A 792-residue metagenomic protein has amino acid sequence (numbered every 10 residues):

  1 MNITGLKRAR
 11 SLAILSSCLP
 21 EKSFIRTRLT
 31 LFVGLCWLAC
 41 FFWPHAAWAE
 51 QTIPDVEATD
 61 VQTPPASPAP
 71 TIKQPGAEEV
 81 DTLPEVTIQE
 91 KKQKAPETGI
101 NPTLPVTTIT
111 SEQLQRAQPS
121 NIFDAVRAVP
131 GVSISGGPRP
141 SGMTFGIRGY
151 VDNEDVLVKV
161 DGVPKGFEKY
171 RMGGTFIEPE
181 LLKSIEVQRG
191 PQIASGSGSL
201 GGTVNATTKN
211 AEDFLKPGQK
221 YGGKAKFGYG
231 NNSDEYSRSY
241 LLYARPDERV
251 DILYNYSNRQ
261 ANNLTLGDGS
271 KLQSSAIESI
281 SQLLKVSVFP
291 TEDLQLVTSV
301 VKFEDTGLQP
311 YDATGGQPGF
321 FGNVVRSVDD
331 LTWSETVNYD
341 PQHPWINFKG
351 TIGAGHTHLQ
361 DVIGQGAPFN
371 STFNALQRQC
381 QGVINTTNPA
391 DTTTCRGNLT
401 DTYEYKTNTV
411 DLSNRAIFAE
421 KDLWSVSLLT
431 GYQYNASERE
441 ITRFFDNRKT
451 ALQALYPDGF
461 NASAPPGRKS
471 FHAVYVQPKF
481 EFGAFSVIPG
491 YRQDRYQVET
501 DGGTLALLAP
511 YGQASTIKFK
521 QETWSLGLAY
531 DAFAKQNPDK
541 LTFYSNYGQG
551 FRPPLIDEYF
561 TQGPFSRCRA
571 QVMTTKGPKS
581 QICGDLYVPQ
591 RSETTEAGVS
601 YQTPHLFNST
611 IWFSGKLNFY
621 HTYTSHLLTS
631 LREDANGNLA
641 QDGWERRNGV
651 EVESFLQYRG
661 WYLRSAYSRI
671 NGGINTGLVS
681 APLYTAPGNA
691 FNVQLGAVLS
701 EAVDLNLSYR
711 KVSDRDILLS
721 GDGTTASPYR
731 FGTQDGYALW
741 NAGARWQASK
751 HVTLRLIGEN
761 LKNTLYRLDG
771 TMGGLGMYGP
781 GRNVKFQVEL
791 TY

Functional and structural regions predicted by a protein language model:
T59-K216, D234, G315: Acidic, small-polar-rich N-terminal luminal/periplasmic segments of exported/outer-membrane proteins
F167, L181-S184, I193-D268, S275-Q282: Outer-membrane beta-barrel translocator/receptor signature
G223, F227, V250, N347-Q365 (+7 more regions): Membrane-embedded beta-barrel scaffold of Gram-negative outer-membrane proteins
Y229-Q260, S270-G307, S327-Y339, N414 (+2 more regions): Transmembrane beta-barrel wall of Gram-negative outer-membrane proteins
Q273-S275, D293-P344, H356-T372, L399-T407: Flexible loop and strand-edge segments within Gram-negative outer membrane beta-barrel domains
E304-Q317, A451-Q453, R495-L507, T516 (+6 more regions): Surface-exposed extracellular loop regions of Gram-negative outer-membrane beta-barrel proteins, predominantly
D422, L428, E481-V487, R495-Y496 (+4 more regions): Gram-negative outer-membrane beta-barrel transporters
S425-K540, C568, A666, L678: Signature of Gram-negative outer-membrane beta-barrel scaffolds
